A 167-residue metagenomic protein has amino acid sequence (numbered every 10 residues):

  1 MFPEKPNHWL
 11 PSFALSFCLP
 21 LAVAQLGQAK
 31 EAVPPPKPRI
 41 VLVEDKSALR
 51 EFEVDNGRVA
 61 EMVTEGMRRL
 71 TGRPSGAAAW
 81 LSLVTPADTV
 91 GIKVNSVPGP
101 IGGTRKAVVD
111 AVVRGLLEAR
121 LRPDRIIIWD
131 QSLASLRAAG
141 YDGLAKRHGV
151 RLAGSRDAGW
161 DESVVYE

Functional and structural regions predicted by a protein language model:
F2-F13, P20, A24-E167: N-terminal and secondary-structure boundary signal
